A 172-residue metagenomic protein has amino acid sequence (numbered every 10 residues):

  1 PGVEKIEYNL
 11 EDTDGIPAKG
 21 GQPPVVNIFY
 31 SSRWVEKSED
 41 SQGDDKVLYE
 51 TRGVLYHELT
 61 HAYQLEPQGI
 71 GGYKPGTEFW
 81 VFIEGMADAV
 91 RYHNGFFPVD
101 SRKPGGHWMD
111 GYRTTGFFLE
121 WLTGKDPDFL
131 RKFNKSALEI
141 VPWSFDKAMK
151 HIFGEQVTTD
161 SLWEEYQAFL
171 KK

Functional and structural regions predicted by a protein language model:
P1-F29, R33: Auxiliary, metal-adjacent structural segments of Zn-dependent hydrolase domains
P1-Y8, I70-E78, V99-P104, F129-S136: Surface-exposed patches in mature extracellular/periplasmic domains of secreted proteins
T13-I16, W34-K37, A62, G69-I70 (+2 more regions): Solvent-exposed loop/turn segments at secondary-structure junctions within structured extracellular/periplasmic domains
G20-S38, G76-E78, P98, R102: Lumenal/extracellular "mature" regions of secretory-pathway glycan-modifying transferases
R33-L55, G69-F79: Short pre-active-site segment immediately N-terminal to the catalytic Zn-binding motif
G53-E66, E84-D88: Active-site recognition of the HExxH zinc-binding catalytic motif
K74-G116: Post-HExxH zinc-binding segment in Zn-dependent metallohydrolases
T115-F118, L122-K172: Pan-zinc metallopeptidase signature
